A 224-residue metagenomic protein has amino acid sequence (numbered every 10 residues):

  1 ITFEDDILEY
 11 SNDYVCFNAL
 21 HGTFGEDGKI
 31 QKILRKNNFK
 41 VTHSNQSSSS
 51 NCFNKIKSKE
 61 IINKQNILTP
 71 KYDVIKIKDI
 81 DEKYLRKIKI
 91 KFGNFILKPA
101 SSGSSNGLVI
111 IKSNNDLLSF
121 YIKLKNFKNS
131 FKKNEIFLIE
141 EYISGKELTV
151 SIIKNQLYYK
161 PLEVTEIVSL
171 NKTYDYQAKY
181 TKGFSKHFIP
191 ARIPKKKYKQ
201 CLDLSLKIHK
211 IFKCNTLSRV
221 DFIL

Functional and structural regions predicted by a protein language model:
I1-S47, N51-F53, K57, K76-Y84: ATP-binding N-terminal substructure of ATP-dependent carboxylate-amine bond-forming enzymes
Y10-S11, N51-G145, L202: Active-site nucleotide/adenylate-binding loops and adjacent lid/helix of ATP-dependent enzymes
Y14, G93, C214-T216: The start of beta-strands in P-loop NTPase/AAA+ ATPase cores
G22, S105, I167-L170: Glycine-rich phosphate/pyrophosphate-binding beta-alpha loops
K40, L68-K71, K160: Conserved beta-strand segments of alpha/beta enzyme cores
N66, P194-L224: ATP-dependent carboxylate activation and anion-phosphoryl transfer catalytic cores that bind Mg-ATP to form
K112-N114, L118-K196, D203, I223-L224: Phosphate-binding site of ATP-dependent enzymes
